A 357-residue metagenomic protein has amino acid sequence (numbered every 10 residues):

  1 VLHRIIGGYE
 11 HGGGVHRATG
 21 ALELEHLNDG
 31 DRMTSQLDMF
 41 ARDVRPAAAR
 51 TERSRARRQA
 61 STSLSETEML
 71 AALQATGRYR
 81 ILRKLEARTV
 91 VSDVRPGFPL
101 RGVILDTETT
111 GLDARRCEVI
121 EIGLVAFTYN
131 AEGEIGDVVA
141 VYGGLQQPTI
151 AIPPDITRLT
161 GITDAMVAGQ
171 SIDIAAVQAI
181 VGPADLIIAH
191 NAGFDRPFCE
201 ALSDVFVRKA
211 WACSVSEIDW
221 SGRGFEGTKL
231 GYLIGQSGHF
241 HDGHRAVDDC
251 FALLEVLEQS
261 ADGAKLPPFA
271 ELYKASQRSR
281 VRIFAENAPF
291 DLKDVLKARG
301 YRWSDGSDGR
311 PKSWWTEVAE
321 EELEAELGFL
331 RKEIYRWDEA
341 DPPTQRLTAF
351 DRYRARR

Functional and structural regions predicted by a protein language model:
G7-Y9: Intrinsic low-complexity, disordered N-terminal segments enriched in polar/charged/small residues
A18-A21: Short linear motifs in low-complexity or flexible loops
Q36-M39, D43, A47-K209, R223-G243 (+1 more regions): Conserved non-catalytic scaffold segment of RNase H-like nuclease domains
V207-D219: Conserved beta-strand -> loop -> alpha-helix junction used to position metal-binding or nucleic-acid-contacting
D248-V256: Acidic, divalent-metal-coordinating active-site segment for phosphoryl/phosphodiester hydrolysis, typified by short
S260-R282, N287: Mixed-charge, glycine-rich, non-catalytic linkers/tails in nucleic-acid processing enzymes
N287-R299: Short amphipathic alpha-helix segments
S304-R356: Short, intrinsically disordered low-complexity segments
